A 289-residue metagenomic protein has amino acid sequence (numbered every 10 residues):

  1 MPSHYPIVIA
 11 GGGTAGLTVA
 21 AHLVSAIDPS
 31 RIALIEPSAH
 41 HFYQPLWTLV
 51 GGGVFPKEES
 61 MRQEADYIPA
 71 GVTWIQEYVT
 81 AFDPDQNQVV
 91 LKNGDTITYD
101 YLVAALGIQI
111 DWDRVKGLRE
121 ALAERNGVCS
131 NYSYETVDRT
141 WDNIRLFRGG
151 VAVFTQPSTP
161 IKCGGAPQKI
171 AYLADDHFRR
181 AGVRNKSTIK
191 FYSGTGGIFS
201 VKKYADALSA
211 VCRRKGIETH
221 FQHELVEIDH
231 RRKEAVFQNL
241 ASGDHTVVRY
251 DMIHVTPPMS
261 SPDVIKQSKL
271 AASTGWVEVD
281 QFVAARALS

Functional and structural regions predicted by a protein language model:
P2-T73, S158-K202: Beta1-alpha1 glycine-rich phosphate/pyrophosphate-binding loop at the start of Rossmann-like nucleotide-binding domains
H4, Y99-D100, G149, Y250-D251: Active-site acidic short loop of glycosyltransferases
G12, N93, L106-G107, Q156 (+2 more regions): Glycine-rich, N-terminal phosphate-binding loop of Rossmann-like dinucleotide-binding domains
P29, A70-A81, Q86-V89, I97 (+1 more regions): A Rossmann-like FAD-binding core segment of flavoenzymes
H40-F42, F82, D111: Active-site loop signature of alpha/beta-hydrolase-fold enzymes
L91, Y99, A104-A105, F154 (+1 more regions): Redox-cofactor binding/interface segments in oxidoreductases and associated redox assembly factors
A105, V115-F221, I228: Predominantly flavin-linked oxidoreductase catalytic cores and closely associated redox partners
D111-R114, R119-R148, Y250-S289: FAD-site-proximal beta/loop scaffold in flavoenzymes
